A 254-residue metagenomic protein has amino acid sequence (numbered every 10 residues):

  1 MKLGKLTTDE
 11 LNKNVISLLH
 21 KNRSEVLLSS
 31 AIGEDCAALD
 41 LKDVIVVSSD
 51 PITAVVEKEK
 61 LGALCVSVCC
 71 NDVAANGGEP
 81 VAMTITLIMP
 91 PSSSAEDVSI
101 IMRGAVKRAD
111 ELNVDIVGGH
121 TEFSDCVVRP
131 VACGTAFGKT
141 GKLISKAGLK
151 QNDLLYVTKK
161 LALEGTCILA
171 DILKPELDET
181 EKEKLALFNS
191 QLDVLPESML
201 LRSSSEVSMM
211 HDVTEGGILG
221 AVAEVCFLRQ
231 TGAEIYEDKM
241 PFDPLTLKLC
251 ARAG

Functional and structural regions predicted by a protein language model:
M1-G254: Helix-biased detector of long, well-ordered alpha-helical tracts
